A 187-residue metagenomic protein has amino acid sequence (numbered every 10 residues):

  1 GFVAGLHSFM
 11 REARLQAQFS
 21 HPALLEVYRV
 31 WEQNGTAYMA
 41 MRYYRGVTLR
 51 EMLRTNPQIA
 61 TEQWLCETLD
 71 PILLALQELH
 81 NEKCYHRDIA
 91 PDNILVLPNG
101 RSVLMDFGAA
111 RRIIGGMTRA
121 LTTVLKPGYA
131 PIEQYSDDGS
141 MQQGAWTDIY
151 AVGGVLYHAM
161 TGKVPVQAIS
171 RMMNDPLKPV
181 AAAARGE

Functional and structural regions predicted by a protein language model:
G1-Q18: AlphaC helix of the eukaryotic protein kinase fold
V30: Activation-segment/catalytic-loop signature of the eukaryotic protein kinase fold
N34-T48, M52: Conserved short submotifs of the Hanks-type protein kinase catalytic core that shape the nucleotide-binding pocket
T68-L69: Activation segment signature within eukaryotic-like protein kinase domains
I72-C84: Protein kinase catalytic-loop region centered on the HRD/HxD motif
V96-G100: Activation-loop N-terminal segment of eukaryotic-like protein kinases
G128-E187: C-terminal lobe helix-coil module of Hanks-type protein kinase domains
